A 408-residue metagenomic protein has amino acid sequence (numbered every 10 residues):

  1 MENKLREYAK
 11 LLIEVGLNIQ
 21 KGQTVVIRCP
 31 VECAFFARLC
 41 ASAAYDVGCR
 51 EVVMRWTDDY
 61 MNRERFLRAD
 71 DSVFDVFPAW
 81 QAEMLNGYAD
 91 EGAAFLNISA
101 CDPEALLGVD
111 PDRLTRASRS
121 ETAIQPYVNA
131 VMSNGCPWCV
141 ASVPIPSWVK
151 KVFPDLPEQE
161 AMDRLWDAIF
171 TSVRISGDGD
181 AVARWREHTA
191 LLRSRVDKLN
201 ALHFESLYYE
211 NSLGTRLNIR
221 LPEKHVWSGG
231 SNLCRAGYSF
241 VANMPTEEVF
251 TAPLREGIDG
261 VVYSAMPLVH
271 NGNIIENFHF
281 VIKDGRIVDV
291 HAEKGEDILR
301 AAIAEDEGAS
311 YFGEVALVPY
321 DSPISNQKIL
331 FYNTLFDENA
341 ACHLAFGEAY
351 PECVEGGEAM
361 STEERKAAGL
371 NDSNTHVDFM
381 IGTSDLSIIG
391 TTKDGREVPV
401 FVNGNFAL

Functional and structural regions predicted by a protein language model:
M1-D259, G390, R396-V398, F406-L408: Active-site bordering "gate/hinge" segments that shape substrate access to catalytic or cofactor-binding pockets
L107-D110, V149-P154, S231-N232, N273-E276 (+3 more regions): A short secondary-structure junction signal
S206-Y209, F278, V288, S384-K393: Short polybasic amphipathic segments
R220, V290-H291, F401: Short linear motifs in exposed loops
T251-E305: Long, well-ordered mid-to-C-terminal structural blocks that present hydrophobic/aromatic surfaces
R255-E256, N271-N273, V281-I282, D306-S310 (+3 more regions): A structural signal for short secondary-structure junctions
D289-E358: Dual-mode signal for accessory low-complexity, basic/Gly-rich regions
E363-L408: Extended hydrophobic packing segments that form well-structured cores
